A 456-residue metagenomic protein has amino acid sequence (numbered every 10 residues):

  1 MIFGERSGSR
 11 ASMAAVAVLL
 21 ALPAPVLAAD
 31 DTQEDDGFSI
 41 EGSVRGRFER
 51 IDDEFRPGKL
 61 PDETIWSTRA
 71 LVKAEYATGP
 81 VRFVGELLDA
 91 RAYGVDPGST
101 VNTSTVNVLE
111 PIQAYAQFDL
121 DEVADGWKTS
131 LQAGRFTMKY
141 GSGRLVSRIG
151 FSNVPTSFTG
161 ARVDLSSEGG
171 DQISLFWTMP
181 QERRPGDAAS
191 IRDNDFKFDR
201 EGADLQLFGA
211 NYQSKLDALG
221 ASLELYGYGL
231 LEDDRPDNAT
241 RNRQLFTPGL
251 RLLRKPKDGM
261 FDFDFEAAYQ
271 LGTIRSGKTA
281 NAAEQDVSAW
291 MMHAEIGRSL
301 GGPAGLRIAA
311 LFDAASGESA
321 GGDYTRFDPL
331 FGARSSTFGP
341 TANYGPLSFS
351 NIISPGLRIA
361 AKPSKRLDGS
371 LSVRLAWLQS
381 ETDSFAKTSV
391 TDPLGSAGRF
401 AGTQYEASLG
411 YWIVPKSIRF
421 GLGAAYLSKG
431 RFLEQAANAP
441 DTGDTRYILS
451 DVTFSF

Functional and structural regions predicted by a protein language model:
M1-S9: N-terminal secretory signal peptides that target proteins for export/translocation
I2-F3, P57-P185, I191-N194, I448-S450: Outer-membrane beta-barrel channel domains
S12-P23: Bacterial N-terminal signal peptides
P23-E41, K59, E318-R326, L330-F331 (+2 more regions): Outer-membrane beta-barrel biogenesis signature
D30-G37, D119-L131, R148-A320, K362-L367 (+6 more regions): Signature for the C-terminal beta-barrel architecture of outer-membrane proteins
D31-D53, R82-G85, L131, L223 (+1 more regions): Transmembrane beta-strand segments of Gram-negative outer membrane beta-barrel proteins
R47-S67, P393, A436: Surface-exposed strand-loop-strand hairpins of Gram-negative outer-membrane beta-barrel proteins
I413-S450, S455: Predominantly the C-terminal beta-signal and adjacent terminal strand-loop region of outer-membrane beta-barrel
